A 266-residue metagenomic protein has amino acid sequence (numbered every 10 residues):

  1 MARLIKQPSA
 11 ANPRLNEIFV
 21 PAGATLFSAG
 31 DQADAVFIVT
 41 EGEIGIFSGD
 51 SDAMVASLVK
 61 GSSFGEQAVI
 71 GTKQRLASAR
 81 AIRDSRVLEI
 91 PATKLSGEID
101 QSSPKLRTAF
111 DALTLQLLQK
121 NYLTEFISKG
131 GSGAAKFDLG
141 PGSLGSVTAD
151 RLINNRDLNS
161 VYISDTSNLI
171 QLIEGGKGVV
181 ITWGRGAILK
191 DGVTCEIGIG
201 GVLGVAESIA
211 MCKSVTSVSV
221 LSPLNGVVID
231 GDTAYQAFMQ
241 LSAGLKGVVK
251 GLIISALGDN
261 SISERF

Functional and structural regions predicted by a protein language model:
M1-I44, S132-D191, I199-E207: Regulatory nucleotide-sensing modules
M1-L15, K73, V87-E89, T93 (+2 more regions): Charged/polar interaction segments and conserved charged motifs
V55-T114, L118, V193-I253: Cyclic-nucleotide recognition modules
L115-S164, K250-F266: Polybasic "coupling" helices that flank or enter modular domains
